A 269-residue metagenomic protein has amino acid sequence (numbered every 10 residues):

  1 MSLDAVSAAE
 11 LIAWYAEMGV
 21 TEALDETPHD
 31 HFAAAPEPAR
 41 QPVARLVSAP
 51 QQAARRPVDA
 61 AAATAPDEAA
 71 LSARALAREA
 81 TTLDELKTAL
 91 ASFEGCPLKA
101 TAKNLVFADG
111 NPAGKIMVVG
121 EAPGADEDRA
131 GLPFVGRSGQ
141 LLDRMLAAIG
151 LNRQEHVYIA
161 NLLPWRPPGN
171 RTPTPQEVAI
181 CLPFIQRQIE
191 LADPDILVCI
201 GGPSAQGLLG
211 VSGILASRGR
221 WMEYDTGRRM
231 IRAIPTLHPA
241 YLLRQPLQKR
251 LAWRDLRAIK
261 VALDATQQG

Functional and structural regions predicted by a protein language model:
M1-E17, E22-D25: Non-catalytic accessory regions outside enzyme or core folds
W14, T21-A33, E37-G269: A polyanion-binding, active-site-adjacent surface
